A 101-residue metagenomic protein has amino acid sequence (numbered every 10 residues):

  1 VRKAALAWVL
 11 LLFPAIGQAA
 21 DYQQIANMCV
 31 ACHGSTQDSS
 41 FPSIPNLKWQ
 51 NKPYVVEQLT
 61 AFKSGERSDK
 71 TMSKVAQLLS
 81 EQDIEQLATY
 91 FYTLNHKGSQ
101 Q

Functional and structural regions predicted by a protein language model:
R2-V9: Sec-dependent signal peptide recognition, specifically the positively charged N-region followed immediately by
P14-I16: N-terminal signal peptide c-region/cleavage motif recognized by signal peptidases
A19-N27: Cleaved targeting-peptide boundary
M28, Y54, T71-K74, Q86: Extracytoplasmic/secreted proteins, especially bacterial periplasmic and envelope-associated proteins
C29-T36, L87: The canonical Cys-X-X-Cys-His
G34-K63, S73-K74: Gly/Gly-Pro-rich "capping" loops immediately C-terminal to redox-active cysteine motifs in periplasmic/lumenal
E66-R67: Alpha-helix exit/C-cap motif
Q77-Q101: C-terminal capping alpha-helices of c-type cytochrome domains
